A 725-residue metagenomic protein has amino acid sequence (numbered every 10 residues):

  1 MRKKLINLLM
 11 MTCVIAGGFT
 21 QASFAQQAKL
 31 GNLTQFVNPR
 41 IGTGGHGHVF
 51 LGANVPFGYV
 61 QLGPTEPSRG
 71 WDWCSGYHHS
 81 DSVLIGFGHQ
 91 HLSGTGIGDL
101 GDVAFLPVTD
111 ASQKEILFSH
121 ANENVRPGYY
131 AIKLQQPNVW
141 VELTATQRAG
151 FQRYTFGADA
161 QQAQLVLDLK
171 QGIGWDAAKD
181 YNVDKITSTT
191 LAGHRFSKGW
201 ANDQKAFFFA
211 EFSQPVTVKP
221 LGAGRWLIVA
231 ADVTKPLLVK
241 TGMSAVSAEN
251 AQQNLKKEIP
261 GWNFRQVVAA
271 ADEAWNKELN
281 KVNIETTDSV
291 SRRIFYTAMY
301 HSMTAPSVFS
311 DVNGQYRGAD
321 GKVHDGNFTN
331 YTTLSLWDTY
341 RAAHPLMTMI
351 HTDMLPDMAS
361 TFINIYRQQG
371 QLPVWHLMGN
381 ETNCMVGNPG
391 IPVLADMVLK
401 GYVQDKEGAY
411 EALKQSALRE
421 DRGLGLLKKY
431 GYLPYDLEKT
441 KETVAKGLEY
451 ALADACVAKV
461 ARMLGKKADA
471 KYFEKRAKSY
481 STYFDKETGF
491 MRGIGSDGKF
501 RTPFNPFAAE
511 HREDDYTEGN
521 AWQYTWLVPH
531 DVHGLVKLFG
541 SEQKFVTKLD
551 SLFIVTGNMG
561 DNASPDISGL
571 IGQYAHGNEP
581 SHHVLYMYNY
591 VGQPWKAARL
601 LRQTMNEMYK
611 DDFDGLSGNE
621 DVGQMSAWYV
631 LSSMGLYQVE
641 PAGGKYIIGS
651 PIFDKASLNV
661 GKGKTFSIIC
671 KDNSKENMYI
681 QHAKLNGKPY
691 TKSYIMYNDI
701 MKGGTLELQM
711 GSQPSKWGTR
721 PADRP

Functional and structural regions predicted by a protein language model:
M1-Q27: Bacterial Sec-dependent N-terminal signal peptides
Q26-H344, T348-P392, D396-L448, C456 (+9 more regions): Accessory carbohydrate-recognition regions in carbohydrate-active enzymes
A453: ATP-dependent phospho-/nucleotidyl transfer catalytic cores
S667-D672: Beta-strand-rich recognition domains
Y679: Extracellular attachment/recognition segments
